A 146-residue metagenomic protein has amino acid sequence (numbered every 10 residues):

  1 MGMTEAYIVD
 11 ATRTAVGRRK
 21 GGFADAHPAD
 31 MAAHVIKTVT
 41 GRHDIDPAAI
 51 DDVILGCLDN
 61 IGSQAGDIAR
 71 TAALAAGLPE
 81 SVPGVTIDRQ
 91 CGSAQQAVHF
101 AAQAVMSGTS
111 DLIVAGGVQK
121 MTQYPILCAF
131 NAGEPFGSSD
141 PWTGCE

Functional and structural regions predicted by a protein language model:
M1-T4, R18-A49, G62-I68, A73-E146: Acyl-thioester C-C bond-transforming condensing/cleaving domain
V9-D10, D88: Residue-level detector of conserved, well-ordered beta-strand and adjacent loop positions that form binding/recognition
A11-V16: Short polar catalytic/cofactor-binding loops
V53-C57: Short glycine-rich or small-residue beta-strand-to-loop segments that form or flank ligand, phosphate, metal/Fe-S
